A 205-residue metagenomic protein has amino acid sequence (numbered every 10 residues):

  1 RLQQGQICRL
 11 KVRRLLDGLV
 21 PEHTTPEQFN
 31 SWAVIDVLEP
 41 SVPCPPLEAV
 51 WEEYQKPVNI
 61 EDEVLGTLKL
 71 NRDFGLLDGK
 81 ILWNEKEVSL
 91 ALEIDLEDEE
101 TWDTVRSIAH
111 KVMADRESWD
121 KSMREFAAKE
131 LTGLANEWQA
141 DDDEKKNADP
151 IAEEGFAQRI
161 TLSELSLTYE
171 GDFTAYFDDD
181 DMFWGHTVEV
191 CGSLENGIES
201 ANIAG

Functional and structural regions predicted by a protein language model:
R1-K11: Short nucleic-acid-contacting surface segments enriched for D/E, G, S/T with interspersed K/R
I7, L76-D78, E87-S89, D172 (+1 more regions): Broad gene-expression machinery/nucleic-acid interaction feature
K11-V50: OB-fold/S1-family single-stranded nucleic acid-binding modules
L16-G18, E85-E87, L96-D98, D181-F183 (+1 more regions): Residues that cap or initiate secondary-structure elements
L47-P57, W138-T168: Negatively charged, low-complexity tracts enriched in Asp/Glu with abundant Ser/Thr
E48-W119: Contiguous hydrophobic, core-forming segments of folded domains
L92-A152, F156: Long, charge-rich alpha-helical interaction segments
E153-G205: C-terminal structured interaction module
